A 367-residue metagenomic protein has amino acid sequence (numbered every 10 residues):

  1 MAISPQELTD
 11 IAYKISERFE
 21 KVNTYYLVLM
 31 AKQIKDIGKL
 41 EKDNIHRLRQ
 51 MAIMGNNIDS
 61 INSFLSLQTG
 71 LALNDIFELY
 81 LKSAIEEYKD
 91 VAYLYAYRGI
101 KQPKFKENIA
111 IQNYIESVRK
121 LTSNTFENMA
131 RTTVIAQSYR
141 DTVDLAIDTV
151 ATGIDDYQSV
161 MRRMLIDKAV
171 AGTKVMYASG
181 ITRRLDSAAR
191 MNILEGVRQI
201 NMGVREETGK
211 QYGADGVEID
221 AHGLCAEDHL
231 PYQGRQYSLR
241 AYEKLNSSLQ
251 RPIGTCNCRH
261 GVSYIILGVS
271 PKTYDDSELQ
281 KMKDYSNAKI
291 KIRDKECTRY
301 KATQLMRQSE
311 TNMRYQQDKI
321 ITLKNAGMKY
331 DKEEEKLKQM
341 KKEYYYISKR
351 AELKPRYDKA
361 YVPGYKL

Functional and structural regions predicted by a protein language model:
M1-R163, D276-L367: N-terminal leader/targeting and assembly helices and adjacent pre-domain segments
T122-Y212: Contiguous, non-catalytic segments that form substrate-binding/exosite surfaces or channel walls
D167, V175-M176, R183-Q280: Acidic, glycine-rich two-metal-ion catalytic cores of nucleic acid-processing enzymes
